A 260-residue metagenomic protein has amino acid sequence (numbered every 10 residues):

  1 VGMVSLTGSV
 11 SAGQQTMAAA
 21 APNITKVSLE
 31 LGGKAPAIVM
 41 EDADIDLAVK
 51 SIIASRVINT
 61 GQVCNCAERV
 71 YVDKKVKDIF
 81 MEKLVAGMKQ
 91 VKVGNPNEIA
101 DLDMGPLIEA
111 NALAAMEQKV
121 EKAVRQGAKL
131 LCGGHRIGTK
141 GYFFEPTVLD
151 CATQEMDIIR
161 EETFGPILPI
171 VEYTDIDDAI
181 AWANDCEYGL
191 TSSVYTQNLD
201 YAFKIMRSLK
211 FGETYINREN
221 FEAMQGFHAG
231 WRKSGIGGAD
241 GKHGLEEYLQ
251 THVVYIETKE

Functional and structural regions predicted by a protein language model:
M3-T153, I216: ALDH superfamily catalytic-core signature
I38, R125, R136, F143-E260: Conserved C-terminal structural/oligomerization subdomain of aldehyde/semialdehyde dehydrogenase
